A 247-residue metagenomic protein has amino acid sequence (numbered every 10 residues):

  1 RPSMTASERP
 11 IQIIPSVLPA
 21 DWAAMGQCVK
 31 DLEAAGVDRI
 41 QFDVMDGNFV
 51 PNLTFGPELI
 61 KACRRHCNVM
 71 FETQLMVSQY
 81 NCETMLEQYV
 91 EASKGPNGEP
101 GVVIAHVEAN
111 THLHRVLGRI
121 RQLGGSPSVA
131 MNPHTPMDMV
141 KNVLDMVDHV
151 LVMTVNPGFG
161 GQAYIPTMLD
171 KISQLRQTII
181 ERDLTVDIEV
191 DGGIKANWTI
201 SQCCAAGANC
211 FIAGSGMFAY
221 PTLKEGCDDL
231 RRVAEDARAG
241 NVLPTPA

Functional and structural regions predicted by a protein language model:
I11-V17, I40-F42, C63, F71-L75 (+5 more regions): Hydrophobic faces of well-ordered beta-strands that scaffold small-molecule active sites in alpha/beta enzyme cores
M25, L32, D43, Y89 (+6 more regions): Conserved, mostly hydrophobic/aromatic
V29, N81-A92, T135-M146, G193-F211: Catalytic cores of alpha/beta
R39-P57, V155-A163: Glycine-rich, proline-tolerant flexible connector loops at the mouths of alpha/beta enzymes
N52-I120, V129: Glycine/small-residue-rich loop that forms an oxyanion/phosphate-binding "nest" at active or ligand-binding sites
G98-A109, L151-Q162, A206-G226: Glycine-rich phosphate-binding active-site loops on the catalytic face of alpha/beta enzymes
A130-D170, Q174: Histidine/lysine/aspartate-rich catalytic loop segments that bind and position anionic ligands
A219-A247: C-terminal helical cap(s) of enzyme catalytic domains, especially alpha/beta-barrels
